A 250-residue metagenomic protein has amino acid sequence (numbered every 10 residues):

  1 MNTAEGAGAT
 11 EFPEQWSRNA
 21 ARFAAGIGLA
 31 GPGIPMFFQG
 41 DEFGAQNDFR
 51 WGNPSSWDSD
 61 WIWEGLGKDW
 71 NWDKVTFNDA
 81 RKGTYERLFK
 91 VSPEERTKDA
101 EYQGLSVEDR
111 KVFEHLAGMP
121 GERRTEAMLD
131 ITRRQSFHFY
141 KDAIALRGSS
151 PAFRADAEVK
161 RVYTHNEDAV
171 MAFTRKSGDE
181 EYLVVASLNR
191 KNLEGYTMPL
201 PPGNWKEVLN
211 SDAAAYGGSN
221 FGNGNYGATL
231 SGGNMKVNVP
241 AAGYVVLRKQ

Functional and structural regions predicted by a protein language model:
M1-G224, N234, V239-A241: Loop/helix patches that line or flank the sugar-binding groove of alpha-linked glycan CAZymes
G227-T229: Sequence-specific dsDNA recognition surfaces
L247-Q250: Short beta-strand-to-coil "C-cap" segments at the C-terminal boundary of structured domains/repeats, marking
